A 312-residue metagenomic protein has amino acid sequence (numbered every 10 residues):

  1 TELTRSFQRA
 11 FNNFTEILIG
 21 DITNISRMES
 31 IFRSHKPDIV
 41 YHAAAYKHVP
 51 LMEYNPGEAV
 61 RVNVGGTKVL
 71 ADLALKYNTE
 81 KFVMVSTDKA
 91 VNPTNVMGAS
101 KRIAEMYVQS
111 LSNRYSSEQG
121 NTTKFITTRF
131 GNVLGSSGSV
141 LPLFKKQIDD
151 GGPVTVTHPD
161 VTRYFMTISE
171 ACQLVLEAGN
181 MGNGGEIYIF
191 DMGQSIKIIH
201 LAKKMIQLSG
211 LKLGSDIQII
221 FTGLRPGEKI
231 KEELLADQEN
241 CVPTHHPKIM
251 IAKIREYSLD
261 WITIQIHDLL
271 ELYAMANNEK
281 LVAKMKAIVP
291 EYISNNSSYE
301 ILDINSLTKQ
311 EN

Functional and structural regions predicted by a protein language model:
T1-K36, L234, N240: N-terminal Rossmann/SDR dinucleotide-binding element
I17, A59, F82, F125-T128 (+1 more regions): Hydrophobic/aromatic anchor residues within beta-strands of the central parallel beta-sheet of Rossmann-like
L18-I19, R61, H158, F221: Conserved residues in the N-terminal Rossmann fold of short-chain dehydrogenase/reductase
I22-V60: NAD(P)H-binding glycine-rich loop region in Rossmannoid oxidoreductase-like domains and their noncatalytic homologs
T23, M28, G65, G131 (+1 more regions): Adenine-nucleotide cofactor-binding loop residues
S34, P56-E58, G98-I103, L143-F144 (+2 more regions): Short secondary-structure boundary/capping segments
Y46-V49, Y54-M106, S110: Conserved Rossmann-fold NAD(P)-dependent oxidoreductase catalytic core, especially the SDR/UDP-sugar
K76, S110-N312: Strand-loop microenvironment adjacent to phosphate/nucleotide-handling motifs in alpha/beta enzyme folds
